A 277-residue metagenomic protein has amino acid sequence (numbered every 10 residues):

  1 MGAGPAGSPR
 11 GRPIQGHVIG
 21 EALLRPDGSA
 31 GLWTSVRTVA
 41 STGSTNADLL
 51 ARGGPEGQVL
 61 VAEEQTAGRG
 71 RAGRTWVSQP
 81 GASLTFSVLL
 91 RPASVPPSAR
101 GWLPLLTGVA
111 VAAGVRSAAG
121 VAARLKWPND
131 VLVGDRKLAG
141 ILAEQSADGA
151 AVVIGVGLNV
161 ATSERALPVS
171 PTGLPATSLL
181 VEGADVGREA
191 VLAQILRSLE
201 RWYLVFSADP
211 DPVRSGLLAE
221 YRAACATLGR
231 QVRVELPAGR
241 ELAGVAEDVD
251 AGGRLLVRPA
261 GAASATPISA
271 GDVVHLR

Functional and structural regions predicted by a protein language model:
M1-S117, R277: N-terminal lobe of the biotin/lipoate ligase/transferase fold
G2-I14, L32, P96-A123, V133-R277: Long, positively charged amphipathic alpha-helical accessory segments at protein N-termini or as interdomain linkers
A40, L125-W127: Short loop/edge segments at beta-strand edges and connector loops that shape dinucleotide/nucleotide cofactor-binding
R69-R74, K126, R188, R222: Basic side chains
